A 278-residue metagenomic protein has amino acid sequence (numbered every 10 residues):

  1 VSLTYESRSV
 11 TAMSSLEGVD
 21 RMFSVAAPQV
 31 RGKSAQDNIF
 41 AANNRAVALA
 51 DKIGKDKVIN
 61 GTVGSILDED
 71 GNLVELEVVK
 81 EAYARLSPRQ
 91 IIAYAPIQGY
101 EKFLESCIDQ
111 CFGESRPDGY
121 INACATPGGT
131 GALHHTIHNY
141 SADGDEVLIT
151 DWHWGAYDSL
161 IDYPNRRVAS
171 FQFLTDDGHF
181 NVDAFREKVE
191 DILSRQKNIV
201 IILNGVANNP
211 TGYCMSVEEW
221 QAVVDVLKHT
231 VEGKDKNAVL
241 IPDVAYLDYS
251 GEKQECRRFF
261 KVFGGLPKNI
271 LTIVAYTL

Functional and structural regions predicted by a protein language model:
V1-M13: Universal eukaryotic N-terminal targeting presequences
R8-T11, G144, Q254, A275-L278: Short, intrinsically disordered, charge-balanced linker/junction segments flanking boundaries in proteins
L16-R21, V25, V30-G128: N-terminal small-domain helix-loop-helix segment of the aminotransferase-like
V58-N60, A123, V168-S170, T272-V274: Conserved beta-strand scaffold positions in the cores of enzyme catalytic domains, especially in NTP/NDP-utilizing
S87-N237, L247-L266: Conserved core of the PLP fold type I
I241: Generic enzyme active-site microenvironment
V244: Walker B catalytic acidic pair
G264-L278: Active-site PLP-lysine loop of aminotransferase-like
